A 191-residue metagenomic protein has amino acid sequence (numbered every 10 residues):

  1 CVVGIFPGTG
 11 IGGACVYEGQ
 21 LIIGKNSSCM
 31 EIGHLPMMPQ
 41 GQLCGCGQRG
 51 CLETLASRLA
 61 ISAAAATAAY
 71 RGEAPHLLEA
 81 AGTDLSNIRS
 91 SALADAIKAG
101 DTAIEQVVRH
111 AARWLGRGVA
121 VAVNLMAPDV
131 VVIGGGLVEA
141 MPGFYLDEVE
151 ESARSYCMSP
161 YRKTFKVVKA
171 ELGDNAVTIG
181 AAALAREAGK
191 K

Functional and structural regions predicted by a protein language model:
C1-V2, K166: Residues that mark the start of a beta-strand
V2-F6, G12-A14, L43-G45: Short glycine-aspartate micro-motif
G8-G10, L137-V138: Short glycine-rich anion-binding loops that position phosphate/pyrophosphate groups of nucleotides and phosphorylated
I11-G12, V177: Short phosphate-engaging motifs
Y17-E18: A cytosolic small-molecule/anion-sensing beta-strand core signal
L21, P36-K191: ATP-binding/phosphotransfer module of carbohydrate and carboxylate kinases, centering on a glycine-rich
S28-E31: Structural signature of FAD isoalloxazine-binding scaffolds in flavoprotein oxidoreductases
